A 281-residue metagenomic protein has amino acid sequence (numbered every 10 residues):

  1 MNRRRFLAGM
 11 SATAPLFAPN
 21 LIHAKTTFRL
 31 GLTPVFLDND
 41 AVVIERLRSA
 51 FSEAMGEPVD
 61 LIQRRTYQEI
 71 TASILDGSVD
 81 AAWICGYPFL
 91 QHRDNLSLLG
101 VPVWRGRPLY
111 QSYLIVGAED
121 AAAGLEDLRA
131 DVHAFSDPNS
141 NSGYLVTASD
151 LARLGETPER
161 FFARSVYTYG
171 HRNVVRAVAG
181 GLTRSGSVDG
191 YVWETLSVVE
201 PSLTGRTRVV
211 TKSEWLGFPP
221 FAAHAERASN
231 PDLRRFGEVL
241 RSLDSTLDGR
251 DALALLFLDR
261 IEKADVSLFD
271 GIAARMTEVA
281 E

Functional and structural regions predicted by a protein language model:
R5-A24: N-terminal export signals
K25, L30-A50, Q111-V175, D251: Bilobed "Venus flytrap"/periplasmic-binding protein-like clamshell domains and structurally analogous long
K25-P88: Extracytoplasmic small-molecule ligand-binding "clamshell" domains of the periplasmic binding protein/Venus flytrap
F28-T33, D38, G106-V116, P201-L240 (+1 more regions): Periplasmic-binding protein-like
P58, F135-L154, G237-E281: Ligand-binding clefts/hinges and TM-proximal coupling segments of bilobed small-molecule sensing domains
P58-T66, R160-G170, R208-T211: Short beta-strand-to-loop elements that line the ligand-binding cleft of bilobed periplasmic-binding protein-like
Q68-A82, E126, H171-Y191: Short helices/loops that flank or line small-molecule/ion binding pockets
W83-N95, A152-R153, A179, R184-T204: A ligand-binding cleft/hinge motif common to bilobed small-molecule-binding domains
